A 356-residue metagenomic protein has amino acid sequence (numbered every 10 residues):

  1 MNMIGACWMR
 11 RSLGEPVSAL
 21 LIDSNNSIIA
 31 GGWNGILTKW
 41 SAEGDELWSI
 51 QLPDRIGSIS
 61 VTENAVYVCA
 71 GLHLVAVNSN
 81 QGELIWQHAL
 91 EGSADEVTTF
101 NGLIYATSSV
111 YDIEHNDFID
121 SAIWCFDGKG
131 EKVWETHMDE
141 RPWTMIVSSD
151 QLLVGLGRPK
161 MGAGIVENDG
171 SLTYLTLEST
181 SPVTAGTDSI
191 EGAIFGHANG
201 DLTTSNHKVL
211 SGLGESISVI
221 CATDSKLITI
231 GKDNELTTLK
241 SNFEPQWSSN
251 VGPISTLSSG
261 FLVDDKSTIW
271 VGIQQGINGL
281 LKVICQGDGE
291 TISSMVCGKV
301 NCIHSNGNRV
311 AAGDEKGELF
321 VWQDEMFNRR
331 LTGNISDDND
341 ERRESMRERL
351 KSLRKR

Functional and structural regions predicted by a protein language model:
M1-P16, E43-D45: A short helix->beta-strand "capping" segment at the edge of beta-propeller domains
M9-I36, I50-I59: Beta-strand-rich domains and repeat architectures in extracellular enzymes and scaffolds, especially beta-propellers
E15-L21, D54-E63, E91-N101, M138-S149 (+4 more regions): Repeated scaffold domains used in trafficking and secretory/extracellular systems, primarily beta-propellers
N34, L72, L103, V110-D112 (+6 more regions): Residue-level signature of beta-propeller blades and closely related beta-rich strand-turn architectures in secreted
T38, V75-A76, W124, G162-G164 (+4 more regions): WD40 beta-propeller blade core
S41-D45, N78-G82, F126-G130, E167-S171 (+4 more regions): Short loop/turn segments that connect beta-strands within beta-propeller blades
V68-C69, I113-D120, G157-M161, Q274-G279: Short, solvent-exposed loop/turn segments at conserved positions within beta-propeller repeat blades
D288-I292, V296-R356: Blade-level signature of beta-propeller repeat domains, shared across WD40, Kelch, NHL, RCC1 and BNR/Asp-box propellers
